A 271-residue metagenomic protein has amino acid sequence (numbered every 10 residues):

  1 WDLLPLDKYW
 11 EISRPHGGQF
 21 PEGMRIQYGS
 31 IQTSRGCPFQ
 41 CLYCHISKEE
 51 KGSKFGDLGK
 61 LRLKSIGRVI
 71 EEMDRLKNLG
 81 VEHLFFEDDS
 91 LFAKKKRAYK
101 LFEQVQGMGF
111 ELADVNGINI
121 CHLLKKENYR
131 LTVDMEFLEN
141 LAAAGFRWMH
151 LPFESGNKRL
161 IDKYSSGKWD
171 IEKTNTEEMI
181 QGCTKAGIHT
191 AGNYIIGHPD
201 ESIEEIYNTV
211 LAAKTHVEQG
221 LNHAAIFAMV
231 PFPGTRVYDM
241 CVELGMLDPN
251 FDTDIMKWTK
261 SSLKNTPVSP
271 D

Functional and structural regions predicted by a protein language model:
D2-T190, L211: Radical SAM [4Fe-4S] cluster-binding motif and immediate context
D7-G23, Y28-S30, E204-D271: C-terminal accessory regions of radical SAM enzymes
L58-L61, K168, H198-E201, N265-V268: Pocket-edge positions in alpha/beta enzyme catalytic cores
D89-A93, G117-I118, E154, I196-D200 (+1 more regions): Short, solvent-exposed turn/loop segments enriched in Gly/Ser/Thr/Pro and often Arg
G192-Y194: A short glycine-rich, hydrophobically flanked beta-strand micro-motif that places a catalytic Asp/Glu for divalent metal
